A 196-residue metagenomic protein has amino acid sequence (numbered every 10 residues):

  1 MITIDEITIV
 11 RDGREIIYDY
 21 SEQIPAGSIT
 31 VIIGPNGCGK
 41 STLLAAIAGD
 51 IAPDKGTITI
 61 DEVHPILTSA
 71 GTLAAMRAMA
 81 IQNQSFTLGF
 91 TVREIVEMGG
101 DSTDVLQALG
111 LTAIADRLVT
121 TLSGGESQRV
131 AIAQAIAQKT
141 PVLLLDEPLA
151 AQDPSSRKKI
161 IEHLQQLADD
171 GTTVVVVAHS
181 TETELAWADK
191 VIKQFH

Functional and structural regions predicted by a protein language model:
A48: Helix-to-loop junction immediately C-terminal to a conserved catalytic motif
G56-H64: Conserved ABC transporter NBD signature motif
H64-A78: ABC ATPase NBD coupling module
S102-I114: Conserved ABC ATPase "signature" region
L118-L122, E126: Conserved ABC ATPase signature
L143-E147: Catalytic Walker B motif of ABC-type/P-loop ATPase nucleotide-binding domains
D153: ABC-family nucleotide-binding domains
